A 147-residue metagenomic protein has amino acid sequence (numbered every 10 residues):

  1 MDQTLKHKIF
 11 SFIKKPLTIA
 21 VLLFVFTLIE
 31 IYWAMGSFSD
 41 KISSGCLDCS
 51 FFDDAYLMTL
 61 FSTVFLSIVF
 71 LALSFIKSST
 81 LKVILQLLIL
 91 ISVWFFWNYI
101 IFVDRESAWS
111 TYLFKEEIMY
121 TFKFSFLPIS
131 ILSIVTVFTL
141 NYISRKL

Functional and structural regions predicted by a protein language model:
D2-D54, T59-F61: N-terminal signal-anchor transmembrane alpha-helix
F12-I19, A108-L147: Alpha-helical membrane-associated segments of multi-pass integral membrane proteins
L22-Y32, L88-I101: Aromatic-anchored segments of alpha-helical transmembrane domains
W33-F38, I42, I76-L81, D104-R105 (+1 more regions): Membrane-interfacial segments
M35-L60, F96-F126: Interfacial non-cytosolic loop connecting adjacent transmembrane helices
L60-F65, L127-I131: Membrane-embedded alpha-helical segments of multi-pass membrane proteins, especially the transmembrane helices
F61-I76, T136-N141: Alpha-helical transmembrane segments in multipass membrane proteins, preferentially the mid-helix core
S67-W97: Loop-to-transmembrane helix junctions at the membrane interface
